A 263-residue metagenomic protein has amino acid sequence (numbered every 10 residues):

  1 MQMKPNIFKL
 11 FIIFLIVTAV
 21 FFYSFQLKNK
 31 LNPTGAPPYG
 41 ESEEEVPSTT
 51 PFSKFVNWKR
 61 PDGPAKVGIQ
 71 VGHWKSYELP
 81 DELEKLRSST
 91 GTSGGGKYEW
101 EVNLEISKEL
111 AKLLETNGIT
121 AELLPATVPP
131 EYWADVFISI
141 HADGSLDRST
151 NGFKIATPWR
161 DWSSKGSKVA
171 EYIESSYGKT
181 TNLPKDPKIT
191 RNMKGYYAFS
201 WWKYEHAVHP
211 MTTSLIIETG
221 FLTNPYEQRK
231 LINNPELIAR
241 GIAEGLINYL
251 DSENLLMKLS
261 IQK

Functional and structural regions predicted by a protein language model:
M1-M3: N-terminal secretory signal peptides that target proteins for export/translocation
N6-F11, T18-E44, V56-P61, G94-K263: Active-site-proximal helix/loop segments of hydrolytic enzymes
S42-F55, A65, W74-Y77: Short N-terminal or domain-adjacent regulatory/targeting segments
A65-G96: Short glycine-rich His-centered loop
